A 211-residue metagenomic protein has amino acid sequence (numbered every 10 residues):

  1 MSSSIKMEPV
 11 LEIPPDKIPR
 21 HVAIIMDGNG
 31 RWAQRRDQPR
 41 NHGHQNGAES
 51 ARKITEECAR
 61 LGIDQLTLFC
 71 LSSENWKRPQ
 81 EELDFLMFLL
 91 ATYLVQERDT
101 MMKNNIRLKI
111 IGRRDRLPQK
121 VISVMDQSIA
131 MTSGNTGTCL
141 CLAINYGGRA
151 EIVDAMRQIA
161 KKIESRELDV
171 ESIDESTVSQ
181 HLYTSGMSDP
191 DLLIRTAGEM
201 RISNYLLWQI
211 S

Functional and structural regions predicted by a protein language model:
M1-S211: Flexible, compositionally biased loop and terminal segments
